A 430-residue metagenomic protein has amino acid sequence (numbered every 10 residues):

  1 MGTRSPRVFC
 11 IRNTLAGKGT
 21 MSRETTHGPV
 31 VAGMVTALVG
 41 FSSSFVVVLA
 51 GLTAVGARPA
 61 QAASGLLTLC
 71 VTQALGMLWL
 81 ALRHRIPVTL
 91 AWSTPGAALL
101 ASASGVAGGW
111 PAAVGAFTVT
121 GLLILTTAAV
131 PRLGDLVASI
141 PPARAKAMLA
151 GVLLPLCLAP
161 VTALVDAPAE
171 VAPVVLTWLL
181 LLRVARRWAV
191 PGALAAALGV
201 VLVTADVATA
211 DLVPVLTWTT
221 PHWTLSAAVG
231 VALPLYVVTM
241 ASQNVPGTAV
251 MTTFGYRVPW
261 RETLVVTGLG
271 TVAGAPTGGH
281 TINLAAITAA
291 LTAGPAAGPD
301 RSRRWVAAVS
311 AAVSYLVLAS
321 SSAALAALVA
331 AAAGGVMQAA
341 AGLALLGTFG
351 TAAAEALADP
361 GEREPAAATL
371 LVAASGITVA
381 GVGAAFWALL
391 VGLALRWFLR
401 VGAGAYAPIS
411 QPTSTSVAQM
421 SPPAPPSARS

Functional and structural regions predicted by a protein language model:
M1-A16: Intrinsically disordered, low-complexity segments enriched in serine/proline and basic residues
G17-S64, V190-W260: Helix-loop-helix hairpins and the membrane-proximal interhelical loops of multi-pass alpha-helical transport proteins
S22-R23, P29-L49, L67-L149, V258-L346: Helix-loop-helix junctions within the multi-pass membrane cores of secondary transporters/permeases
S42-S43, A169, S242, L284 (+2 more regions): Residue-level signal for transmembrane alpha-helical positions in Major Facilitator Superfamily
A107-A208, S310-Y406: Membrane-embedded alpha-helical modules
L182-R187, G255-Y256, G298-D300: Membrane-interface helix-boundary motifs at transmembrane edges
A405-V417: Short, highly charged, low-complexity non-transmembrane loops/tails of multi-pass membrane proteins
Q419-S427: Short, intrinsically disordered C-terminal tails of secreted or membrane-associated proteins
